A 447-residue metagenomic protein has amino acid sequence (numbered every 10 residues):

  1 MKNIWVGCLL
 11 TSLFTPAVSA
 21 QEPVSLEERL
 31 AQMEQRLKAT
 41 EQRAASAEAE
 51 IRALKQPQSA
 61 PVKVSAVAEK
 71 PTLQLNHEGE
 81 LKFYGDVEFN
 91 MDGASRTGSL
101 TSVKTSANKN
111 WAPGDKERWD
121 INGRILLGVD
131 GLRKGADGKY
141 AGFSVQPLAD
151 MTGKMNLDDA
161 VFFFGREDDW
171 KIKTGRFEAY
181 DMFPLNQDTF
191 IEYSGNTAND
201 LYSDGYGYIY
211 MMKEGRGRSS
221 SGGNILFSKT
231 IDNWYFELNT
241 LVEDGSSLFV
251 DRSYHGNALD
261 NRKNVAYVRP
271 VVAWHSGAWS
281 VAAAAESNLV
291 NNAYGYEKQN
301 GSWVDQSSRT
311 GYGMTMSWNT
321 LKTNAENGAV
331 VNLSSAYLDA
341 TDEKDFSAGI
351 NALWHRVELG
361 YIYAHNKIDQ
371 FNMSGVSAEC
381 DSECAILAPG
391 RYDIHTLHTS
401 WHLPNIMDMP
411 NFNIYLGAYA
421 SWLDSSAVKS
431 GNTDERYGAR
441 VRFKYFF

Functional and structural regions predicted by a protein language model:
C8, S19-E88: N-terminal periplasmic/intermembrane-space "pro-region" immediately following the signal or transit peptide
Q74-T97, A112-E243, A273-G277: Outer membrane beta-barrel
L81-F89, A141-V145, I172, F236-L238 (+8 more regions): Transmembrane beta-strands of outer-membrane beta-barrel proteins
F89-S95, R133, P147-M151, R176-Y180 (+11 more regions): Transmembrane beta-strands of outer-membrane beta-barrel pores
D115-I125, M155-A160, S219-G223, T230 (+5 more regions): Residues that define the transmembrane beta-barrel architecture of outer-membrane proteins
A149-M155, M182-N186, G217-G222, R262-N264 (+5 more regions): Solvent-exposed loop/turn segments connecting transmembrane beta-strands in outer-membrane beta-barrel proteins
K263, R269-H402: Detector for outer-membrane/organellar transmembrane beta-barrel domains, recognizing the amphipathic beta-strand
M314, L403, D434-F447: Outer-membrane beta-barrel "beta-signal"
